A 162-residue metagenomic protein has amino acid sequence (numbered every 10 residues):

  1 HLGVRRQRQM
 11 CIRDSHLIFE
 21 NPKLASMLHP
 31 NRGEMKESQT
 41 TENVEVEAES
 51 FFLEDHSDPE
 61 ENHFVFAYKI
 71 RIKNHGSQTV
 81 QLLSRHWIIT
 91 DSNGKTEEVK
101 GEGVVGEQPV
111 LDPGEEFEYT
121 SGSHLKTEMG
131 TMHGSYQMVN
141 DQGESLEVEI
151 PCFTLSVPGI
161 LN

Functional and structural regions predicted by a protein language model:
H1-D14: Single conserved hydrophobic/aromatic residue that forms the stacking wall/gate of nucleotide- or nucleobase-binding
G33-N62: Low-complexity, acidic Ser/Thr/Pro/Gly-rich terminal tails and inter-domain linkers that flank the onset of structured
F64-Y68, H133: Short, solvent-exposed loop/turn segments enriched in Ser/Thr/Gly
I72-G76: Asparagine-centered strand-capping/turn motif at beta-strand->loop junctions
Q78-E97, M138: Short acidic, flexible loop segments centered on an aromatic residue
V99-T127: Intrinsically disordered, low-complexity Pro/Gly/Ser/Thr-rich segments with frequent PxxP/GP/PP motifs and embedded
H124-N162: Terminal connector regions
